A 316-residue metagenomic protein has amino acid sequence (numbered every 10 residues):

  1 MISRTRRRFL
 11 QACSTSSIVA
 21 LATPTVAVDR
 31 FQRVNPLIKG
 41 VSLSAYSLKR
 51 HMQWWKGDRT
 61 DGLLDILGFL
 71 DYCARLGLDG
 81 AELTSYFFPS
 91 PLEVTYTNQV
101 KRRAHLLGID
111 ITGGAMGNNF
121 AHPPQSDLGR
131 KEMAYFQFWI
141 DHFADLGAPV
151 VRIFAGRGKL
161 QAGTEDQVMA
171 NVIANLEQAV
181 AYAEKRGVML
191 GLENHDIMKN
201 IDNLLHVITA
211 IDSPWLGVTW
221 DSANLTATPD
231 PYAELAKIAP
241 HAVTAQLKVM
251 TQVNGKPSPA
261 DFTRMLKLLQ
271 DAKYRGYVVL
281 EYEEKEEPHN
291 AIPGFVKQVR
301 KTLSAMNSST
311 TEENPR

Functional and structural regions predicted by a protein language model:
I2-A144, D166-Q167, D202, S213 (+3 more regions): N-terminal pre-domain/capping segments
L43, C73, A104, F143 (+5 more regions): Conserved, mostly hydrophobic/aromatic
L78, A148, A242, Y274-R275: A structural motif
G80-A81, I173-L268: Acidic/histidine-rich catalytic cores of soluble enzymes
T95-Q99, G129-F136, E165-L176, P231-L235 (+1 more regions): Charged helix-capping and loop-helix junction motifs
F143-T164, R186-H195: Active-site groove signature of glycoside hydrolases
K248-V253, Y277-E286: Active-site clefts of carbohydrate-active enzymes
